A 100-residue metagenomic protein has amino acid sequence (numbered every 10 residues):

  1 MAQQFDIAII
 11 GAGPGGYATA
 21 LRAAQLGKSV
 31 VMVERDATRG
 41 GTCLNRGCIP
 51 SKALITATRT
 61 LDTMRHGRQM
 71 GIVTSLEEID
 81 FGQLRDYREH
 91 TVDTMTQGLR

Functional and structural regions predicted by a protein language model:
M1-G13: Beta1/beta-strand and adjacent pyrophosphate-binding region of the FAD-binding site in flavoprotein oxidoreductases
A2-F5, R22-K28, E34-R100: Glycine-rich flavin
I10, V33-E34: The conserved SAM/SAH-binding core of class I Rossmann-like methyltransferase domains, concentrating on the hydrophobic
G16: N-terminal Rossmann-fold NAD(P) dinucleotide-binding loop
T19: Conserved sugar-transfer catalytic core signal across GT-A, GT-B, and GT-C glycosyltransferases
